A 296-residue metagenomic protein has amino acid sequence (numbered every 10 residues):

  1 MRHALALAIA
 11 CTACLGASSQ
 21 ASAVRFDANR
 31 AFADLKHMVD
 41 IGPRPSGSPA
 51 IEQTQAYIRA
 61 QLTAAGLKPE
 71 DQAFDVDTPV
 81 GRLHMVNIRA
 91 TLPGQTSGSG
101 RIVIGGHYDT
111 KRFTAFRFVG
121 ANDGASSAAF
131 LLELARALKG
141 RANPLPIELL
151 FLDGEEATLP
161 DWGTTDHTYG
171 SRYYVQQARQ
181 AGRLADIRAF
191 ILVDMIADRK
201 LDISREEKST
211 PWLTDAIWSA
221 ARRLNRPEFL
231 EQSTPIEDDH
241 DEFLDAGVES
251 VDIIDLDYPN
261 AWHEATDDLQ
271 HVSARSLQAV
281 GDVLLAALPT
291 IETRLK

Functional and structural regions predicted by a protein language model:
A6-G16: Bacterial N-terminal signal peptides
V24-A31, R44-Q55, L83, G120-A128 (+6 more regions): Solvent-exposed, acidic/flexible segments
A31-R44, F113-A115, D194, R199-K200 (+1 more regions): Acidic/histidine-rich, surface-exposed loop or edge segments in extracytoplasmic proteins
A33-Q95: A non-catalytic alpha/beta surface segment that caps or lines the substrate-entry region of metallo-dependent hydrolase
K36-R44, R59, T63-E70, E133-N143 (+4 more regions): Sec-exported extracytoplasmic/periplasmic mature domains
M38, Q72-F74, L92-G94, G105-D109 (+5 more regions): Active-site-proximal beta-strand/loop segments in catalytic clefts of secreted hydrolases
A50, D71, D75, A189 (+1 more regions): Active-site-adjacent substrate-binding region of metalloamidase/peptidase-like peptide-processing proteins
A115-A216, A220, R226-P235, H240: Acidic/histidine-rich catalytic neighborhood of metal-dependent amide-processing enzymes
